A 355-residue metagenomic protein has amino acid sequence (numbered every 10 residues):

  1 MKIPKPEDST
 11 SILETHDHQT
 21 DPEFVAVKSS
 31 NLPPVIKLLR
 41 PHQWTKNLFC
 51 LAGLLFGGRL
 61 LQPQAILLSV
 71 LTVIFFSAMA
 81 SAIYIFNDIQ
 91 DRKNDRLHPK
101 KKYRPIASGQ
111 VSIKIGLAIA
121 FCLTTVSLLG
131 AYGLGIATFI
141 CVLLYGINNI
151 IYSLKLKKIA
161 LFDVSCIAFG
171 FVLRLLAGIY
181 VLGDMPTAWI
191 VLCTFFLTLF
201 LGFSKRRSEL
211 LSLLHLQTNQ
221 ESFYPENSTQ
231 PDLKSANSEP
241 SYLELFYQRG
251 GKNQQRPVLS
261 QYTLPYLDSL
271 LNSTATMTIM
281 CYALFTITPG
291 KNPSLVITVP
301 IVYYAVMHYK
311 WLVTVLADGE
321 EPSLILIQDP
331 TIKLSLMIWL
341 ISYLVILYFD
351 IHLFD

Functional and structural regions predicted by a protein language model:
K2-I36, Q43, L154, V172-D355: C-terminal membrane-associated helical module and adjoining short loops/tails
K2-R96, G109-L117, F121: Topogenic membrane-insertion module of multi-pass membrane proteins
K46-L67, L156-I190: Long, highly hydrophobic alpha-helical transmembrane signal-anchor segments
L48-A52, V70-S81, A118-L129, L143 (+7 more regions): Generic alpha-helical transmembrane segments of integral inner-membrane proteins, especially permease/transport modules
A52-M79, I83, Y132, G183-F195 (+3 more regions): Signature of alpha-helical transmembrane segments in polytopic membrane proteins
M79-A107, L156, F162, L201-L211 (+1 more regions): Acidic (Asp/Glu-rich) catalytic motifs at the cytosolic membrane interface
R92, L97-L143, A188-L199, P265-M280 (+1 more regions): Multi-pass membrane catalytic core of lipid/isoprenoid biosynthesis enzymes
G116-S153, K157, Y282-M307: Transmembrane helix-loop-helix
